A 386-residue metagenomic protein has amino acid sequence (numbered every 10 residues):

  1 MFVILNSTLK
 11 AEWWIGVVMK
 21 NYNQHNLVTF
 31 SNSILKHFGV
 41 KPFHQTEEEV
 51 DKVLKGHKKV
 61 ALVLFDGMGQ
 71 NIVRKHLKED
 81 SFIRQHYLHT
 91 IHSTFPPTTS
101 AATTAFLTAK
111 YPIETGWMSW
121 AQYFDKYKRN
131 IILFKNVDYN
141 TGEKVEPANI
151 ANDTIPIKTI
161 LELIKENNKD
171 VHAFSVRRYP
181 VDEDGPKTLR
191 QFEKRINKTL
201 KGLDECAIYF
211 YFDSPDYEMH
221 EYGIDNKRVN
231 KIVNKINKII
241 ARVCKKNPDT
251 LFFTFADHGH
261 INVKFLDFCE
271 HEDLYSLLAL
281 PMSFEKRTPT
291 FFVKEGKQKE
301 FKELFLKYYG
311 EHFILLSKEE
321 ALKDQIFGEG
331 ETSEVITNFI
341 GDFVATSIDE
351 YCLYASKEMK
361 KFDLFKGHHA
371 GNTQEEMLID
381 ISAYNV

Functional and structural regions predicted by a protein language model:
F2-I4, T8-V386: Feature captures the catalytic ectodomains and active-site-proximal regions of enzymes that hydrolyze or transfer
